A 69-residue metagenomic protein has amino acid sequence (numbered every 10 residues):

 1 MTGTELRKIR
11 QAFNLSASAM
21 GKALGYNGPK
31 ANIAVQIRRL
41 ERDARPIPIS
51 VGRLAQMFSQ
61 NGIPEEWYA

Functional and structural regions predicted by a protein language model:
M1-F13: A short, Lys/Arg-rich alpha-helix, primarily the initiator
T4-R7, V35-Q36, S50: Short alpha-helical segments used as structural interaction elements across diverse proteins
S16: Single-stranded RNA-binding regions, centering on S1/OB-family and related RNA-binding modules
A19-A23: Short alpha-helical "recognition helix" segments of helix-turn-helix
G25-P46: Recognition helix of helix-turn-helix/homeodomain-like DNA-binding domains that insert into the DNA major groove
R42-A69: DNA major-groove recognition helix of helix-turn-helix/homeodomain DNA-binding modules
